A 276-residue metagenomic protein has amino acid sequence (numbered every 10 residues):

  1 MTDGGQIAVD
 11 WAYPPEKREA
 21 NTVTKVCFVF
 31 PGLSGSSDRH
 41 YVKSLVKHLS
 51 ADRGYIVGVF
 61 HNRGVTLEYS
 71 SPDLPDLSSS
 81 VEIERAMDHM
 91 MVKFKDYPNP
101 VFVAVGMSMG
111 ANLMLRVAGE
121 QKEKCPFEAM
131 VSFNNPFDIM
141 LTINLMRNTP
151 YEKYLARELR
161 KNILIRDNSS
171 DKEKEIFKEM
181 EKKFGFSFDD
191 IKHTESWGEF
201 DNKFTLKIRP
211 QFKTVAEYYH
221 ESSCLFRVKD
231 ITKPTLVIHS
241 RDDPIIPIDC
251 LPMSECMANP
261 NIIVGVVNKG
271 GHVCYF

Functional and structural regions predicted by a protein language model:
M1-T22, H272: N-terminal cap/lid segment of alpha/beta-hydrolase-fold proteins
A12-S70, H89, C250-L251: Short, surface-exposed "cap/lid" segments of acyl-processing enzymes
A51, R63-V103: Catalytic nucleophile-loop/oxyanion-hole region of alpha/beta-hydrolase and closely related hydrolase-like folds
F94-R209: Alpha/beta-hydrolase-fold enzymes
K203-R227, K233: Active-site nucleophile elbow and catalytic-triad environment of alpha/beta-hydrolase enzymes
I231, V237-H239, D243: Short beta-strand/loop motif that positions the catalytic acidic residue of the alpha/beta-hydrolase fold
P247-I262: Conserved loop-alpha-helix segment in the C-terminal half of the alpha/beta-hydrolase fold that carries the catalytic
V264, G270-F276: Catalytic histidine-centered segment of alpha/beta-hydrolase-like enzymes
